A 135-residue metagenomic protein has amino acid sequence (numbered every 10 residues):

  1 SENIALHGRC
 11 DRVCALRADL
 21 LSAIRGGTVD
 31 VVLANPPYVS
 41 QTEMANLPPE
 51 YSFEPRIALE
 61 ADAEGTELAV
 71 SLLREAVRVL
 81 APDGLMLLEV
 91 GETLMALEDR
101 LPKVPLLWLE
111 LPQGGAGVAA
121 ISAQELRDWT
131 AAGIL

Functional and structural regions predicted by a protein language model:
S1-L135: S-adenosylmethionine
